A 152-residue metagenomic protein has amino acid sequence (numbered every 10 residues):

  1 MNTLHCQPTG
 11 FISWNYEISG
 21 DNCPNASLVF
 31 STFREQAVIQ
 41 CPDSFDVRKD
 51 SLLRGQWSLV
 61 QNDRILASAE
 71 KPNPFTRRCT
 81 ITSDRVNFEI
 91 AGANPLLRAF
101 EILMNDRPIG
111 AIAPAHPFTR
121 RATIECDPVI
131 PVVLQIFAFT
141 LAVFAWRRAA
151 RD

Functional and structural regions predicted by a protein language model:
M1-D152: Intrinsically disordered, low-complexity proline/glycine-rich segments
